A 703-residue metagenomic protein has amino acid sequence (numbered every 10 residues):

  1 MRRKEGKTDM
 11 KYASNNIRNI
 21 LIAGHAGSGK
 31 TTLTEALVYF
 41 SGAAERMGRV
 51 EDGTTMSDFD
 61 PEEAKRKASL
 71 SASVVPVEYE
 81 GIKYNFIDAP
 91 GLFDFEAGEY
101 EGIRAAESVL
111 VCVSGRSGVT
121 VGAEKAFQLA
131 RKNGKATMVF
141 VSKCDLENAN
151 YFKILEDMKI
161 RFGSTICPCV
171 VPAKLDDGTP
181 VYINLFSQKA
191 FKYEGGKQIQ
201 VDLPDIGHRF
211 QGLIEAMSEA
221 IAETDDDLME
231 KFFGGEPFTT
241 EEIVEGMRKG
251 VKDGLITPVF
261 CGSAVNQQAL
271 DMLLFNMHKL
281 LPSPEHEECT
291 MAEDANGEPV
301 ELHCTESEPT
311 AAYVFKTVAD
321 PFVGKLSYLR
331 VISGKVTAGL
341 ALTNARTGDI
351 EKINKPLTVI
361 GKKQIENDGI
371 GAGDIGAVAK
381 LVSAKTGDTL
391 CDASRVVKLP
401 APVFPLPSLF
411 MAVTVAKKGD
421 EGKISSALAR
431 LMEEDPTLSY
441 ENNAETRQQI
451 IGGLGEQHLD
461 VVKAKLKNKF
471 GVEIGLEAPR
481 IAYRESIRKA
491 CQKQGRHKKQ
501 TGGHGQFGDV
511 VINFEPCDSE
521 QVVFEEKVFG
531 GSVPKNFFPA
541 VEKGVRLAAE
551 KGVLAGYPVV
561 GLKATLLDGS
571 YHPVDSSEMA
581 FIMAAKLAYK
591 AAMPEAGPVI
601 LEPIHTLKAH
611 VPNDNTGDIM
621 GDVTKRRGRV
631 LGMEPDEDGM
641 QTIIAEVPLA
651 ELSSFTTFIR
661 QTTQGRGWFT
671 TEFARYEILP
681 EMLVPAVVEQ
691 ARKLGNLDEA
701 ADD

Functional and structural regions predicted by a protein language model:
R2-D703: Structural and coupling elements of P-loop NTPases
